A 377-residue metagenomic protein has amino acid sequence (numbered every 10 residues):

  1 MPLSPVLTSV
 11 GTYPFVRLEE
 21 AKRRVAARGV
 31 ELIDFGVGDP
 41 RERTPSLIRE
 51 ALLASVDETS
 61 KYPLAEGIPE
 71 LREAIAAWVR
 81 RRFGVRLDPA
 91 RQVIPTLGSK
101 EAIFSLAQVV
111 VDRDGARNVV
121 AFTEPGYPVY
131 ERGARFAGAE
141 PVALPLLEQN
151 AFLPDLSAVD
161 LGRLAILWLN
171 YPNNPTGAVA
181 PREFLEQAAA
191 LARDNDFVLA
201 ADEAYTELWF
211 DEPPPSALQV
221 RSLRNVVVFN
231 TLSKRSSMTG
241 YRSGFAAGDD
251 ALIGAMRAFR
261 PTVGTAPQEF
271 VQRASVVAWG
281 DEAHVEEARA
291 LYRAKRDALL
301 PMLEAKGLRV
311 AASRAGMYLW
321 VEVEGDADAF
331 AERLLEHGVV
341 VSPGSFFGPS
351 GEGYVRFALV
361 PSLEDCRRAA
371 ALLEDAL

Functional and structural regions predicted by a protein language model:
P2-L3, G11, E20-I33, G38-A54 (+1 more regions): PLP-dependent class I/II
V16: A Trp-anchored, charged/polar loop motif used as the substrate-binding/catalytic surface of acyl/ester-handling
F35, E58-Y62, A74-F83: Glycine-rich loop-to-alpha-helix module at the N-terminal edge of alpha/beta enzyme cores
Y62-P63, E286: Short, surface-exposed loop/turn segments at secondary-structure junctions
E66-G67: Short beta-strand to alpha-helix junction loop
